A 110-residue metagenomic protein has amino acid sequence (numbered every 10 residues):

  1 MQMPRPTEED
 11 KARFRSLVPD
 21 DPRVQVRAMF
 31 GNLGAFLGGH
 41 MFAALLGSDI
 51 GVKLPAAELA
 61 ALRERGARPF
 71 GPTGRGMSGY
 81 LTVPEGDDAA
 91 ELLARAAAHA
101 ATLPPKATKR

Functional and structural regions predicted by a protein language model:
M1-R110: Charge-dense, helix-prone N-terminal extensions
